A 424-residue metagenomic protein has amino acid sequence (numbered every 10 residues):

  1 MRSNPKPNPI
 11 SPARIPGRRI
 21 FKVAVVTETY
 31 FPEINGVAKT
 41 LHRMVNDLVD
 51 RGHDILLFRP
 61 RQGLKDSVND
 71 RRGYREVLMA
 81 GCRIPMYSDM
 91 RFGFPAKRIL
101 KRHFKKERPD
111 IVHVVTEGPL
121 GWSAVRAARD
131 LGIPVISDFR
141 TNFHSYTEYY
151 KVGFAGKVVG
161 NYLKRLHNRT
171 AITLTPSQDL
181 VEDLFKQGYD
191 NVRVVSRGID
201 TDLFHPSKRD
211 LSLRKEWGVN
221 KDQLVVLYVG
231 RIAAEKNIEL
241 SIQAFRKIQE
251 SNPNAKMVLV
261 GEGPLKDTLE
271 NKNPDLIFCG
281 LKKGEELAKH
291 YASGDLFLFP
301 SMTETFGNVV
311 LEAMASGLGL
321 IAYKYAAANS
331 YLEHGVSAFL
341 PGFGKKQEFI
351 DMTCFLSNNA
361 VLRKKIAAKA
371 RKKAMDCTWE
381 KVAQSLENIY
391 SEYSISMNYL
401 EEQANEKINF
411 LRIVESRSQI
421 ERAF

Functional and structural regions predicted by a protein language model:
R2-L78, E380, L411-F424: N-terminal subdomain of nucleotide-sugar transferases
R59, V77-A80, G156, G160-D210 (+1 more regions): Donor nucleotide-sugar binding/catalytic pocket of nucleotide-sugar-dependent glycosyltransferases
F104, L281-K282, K289-G294, L386: Short alpha-helical donor nucleotide-sugar binding micro-motif in glycosyltransferases
N220-K236, I242-R246: Conserved donor-binding/catalytic core segment of Leloir-type glycosyltransferases
K266-A288: Nucleotide-activated donor-binding/catalytic signature segment of Leloir-type glycosyltransferases, i.e., the conserved
M302: Aromatic "clamp/platform" in nucleotide-sugar-dependent glycosyltransferases that forms part of the donor/acceptor
G319-A322, L332, F339: Short hydrophobic beta-strand element within catalytic cores of glycosyltransferases and related nucleotide-activated
H334-G335, F339-K346, F355-A360: Conserved acidic donor-binding segment of nucleotide-sugar-dependent glycosyltransferases
